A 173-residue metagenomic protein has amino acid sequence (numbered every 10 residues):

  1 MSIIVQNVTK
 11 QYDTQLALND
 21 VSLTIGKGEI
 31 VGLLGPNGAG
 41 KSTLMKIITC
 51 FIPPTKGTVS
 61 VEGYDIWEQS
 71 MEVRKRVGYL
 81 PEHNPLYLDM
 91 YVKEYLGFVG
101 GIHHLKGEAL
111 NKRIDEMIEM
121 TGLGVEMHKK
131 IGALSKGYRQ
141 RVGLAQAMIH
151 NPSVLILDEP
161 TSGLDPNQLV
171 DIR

Functional and structural regions predicted by a protein language model:
P36-G40: Walker A (P-loop) phosphate-binding loop of ABC-type ATPase nucleotide-binding domains
T49: Helix-to-loop junction immediately C-terminal to a conserved catalytic motif
G57-D65, E72-V73: Conserved ABC transporter NBD signature motif
G97, G101, E108-E126: Conserved ABC ATPase "signature" region
N151: Conserved catalytic motifs of ABC-family nucleotide-binding domains
L155-D158: Catalytic Walker B motif of ABC-type/P-loop ATPase nucleotide-binding domains
